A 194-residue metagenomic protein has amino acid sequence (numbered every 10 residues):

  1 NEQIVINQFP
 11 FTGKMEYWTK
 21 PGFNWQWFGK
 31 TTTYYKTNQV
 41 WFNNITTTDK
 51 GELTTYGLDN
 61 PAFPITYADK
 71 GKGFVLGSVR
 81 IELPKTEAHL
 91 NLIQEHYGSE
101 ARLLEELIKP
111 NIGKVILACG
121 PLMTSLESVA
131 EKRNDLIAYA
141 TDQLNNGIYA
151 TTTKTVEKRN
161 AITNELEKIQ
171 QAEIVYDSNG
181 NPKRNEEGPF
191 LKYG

Functional and structural regions predicted by a protein language model:
N1-V115, G188-K192: Hydrophobic membrane-anchoring helix/hairpin
T66-D69, F74-V75, L103-G194: Amphipathic, coiled-coil-like alpha-helical scaffolding segments used for oligomerization/assembly
